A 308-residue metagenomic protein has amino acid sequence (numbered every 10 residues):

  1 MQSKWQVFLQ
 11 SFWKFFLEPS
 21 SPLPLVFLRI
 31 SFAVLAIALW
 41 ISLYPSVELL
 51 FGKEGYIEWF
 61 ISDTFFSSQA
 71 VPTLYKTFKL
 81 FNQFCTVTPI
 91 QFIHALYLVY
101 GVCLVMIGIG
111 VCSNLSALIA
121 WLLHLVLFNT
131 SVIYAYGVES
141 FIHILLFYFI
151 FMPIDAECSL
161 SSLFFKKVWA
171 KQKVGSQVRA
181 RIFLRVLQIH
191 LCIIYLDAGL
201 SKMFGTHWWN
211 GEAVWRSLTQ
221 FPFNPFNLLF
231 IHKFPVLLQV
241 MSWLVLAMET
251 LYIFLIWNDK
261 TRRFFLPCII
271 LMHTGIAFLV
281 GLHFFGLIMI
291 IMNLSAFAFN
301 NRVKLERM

Functional and structural regions predicted by a protein language model:
M1-M308: Alpha-helical membrane-anchoring segments
